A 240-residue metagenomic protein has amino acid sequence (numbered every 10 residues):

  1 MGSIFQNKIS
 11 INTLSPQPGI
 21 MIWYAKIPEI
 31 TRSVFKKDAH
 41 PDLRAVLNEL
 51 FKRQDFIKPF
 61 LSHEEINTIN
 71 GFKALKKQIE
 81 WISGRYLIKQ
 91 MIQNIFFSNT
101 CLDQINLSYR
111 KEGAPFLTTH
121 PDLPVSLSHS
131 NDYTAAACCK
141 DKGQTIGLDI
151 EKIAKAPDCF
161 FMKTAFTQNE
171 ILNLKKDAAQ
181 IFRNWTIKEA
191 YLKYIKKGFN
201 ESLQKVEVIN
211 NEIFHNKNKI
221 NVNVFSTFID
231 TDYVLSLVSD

Functional and structural regions predicted by a protein language model:
M1-D240: Core catalytic alpha/beta fold that binds nucleotide/phospho-ligands
